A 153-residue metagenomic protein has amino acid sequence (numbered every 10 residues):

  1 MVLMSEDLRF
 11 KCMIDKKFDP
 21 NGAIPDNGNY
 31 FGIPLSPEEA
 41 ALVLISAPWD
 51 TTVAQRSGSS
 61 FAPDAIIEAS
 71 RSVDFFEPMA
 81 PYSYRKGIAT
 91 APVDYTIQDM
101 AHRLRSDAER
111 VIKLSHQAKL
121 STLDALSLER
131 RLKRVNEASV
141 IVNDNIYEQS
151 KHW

Functional and structural regions predicted by a protein language model:
L3-W153: Metal-dependent C-N hydrolase catalytic cores
